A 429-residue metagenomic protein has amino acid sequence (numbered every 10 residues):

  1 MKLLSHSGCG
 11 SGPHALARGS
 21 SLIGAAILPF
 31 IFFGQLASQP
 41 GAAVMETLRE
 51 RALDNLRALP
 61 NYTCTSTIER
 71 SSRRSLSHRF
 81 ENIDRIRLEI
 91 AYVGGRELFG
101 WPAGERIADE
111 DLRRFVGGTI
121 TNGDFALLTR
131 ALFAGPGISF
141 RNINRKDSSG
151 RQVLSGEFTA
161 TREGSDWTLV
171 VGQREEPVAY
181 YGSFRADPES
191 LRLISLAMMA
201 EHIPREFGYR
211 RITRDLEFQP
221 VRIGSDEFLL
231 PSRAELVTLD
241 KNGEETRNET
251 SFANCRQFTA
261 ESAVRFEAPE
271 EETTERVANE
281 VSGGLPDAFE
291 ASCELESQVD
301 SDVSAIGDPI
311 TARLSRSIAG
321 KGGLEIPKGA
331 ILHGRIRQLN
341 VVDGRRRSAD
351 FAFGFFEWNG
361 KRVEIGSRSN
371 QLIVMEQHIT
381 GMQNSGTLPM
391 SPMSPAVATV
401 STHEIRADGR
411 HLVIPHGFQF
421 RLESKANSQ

Functional and structural regions predicted by a protein language model:
M1, E270-R276, V413, R421-L422: C-terminal intrinsically disordered extensions
M1-R18: N-terminal secretory signal peptides that target proteins for export/translocation
S21-G34: Bacterial N-terminal signal peptides
L36-Y180, P188-I194, M199-G284: Structured extracytoplasmic
I83-E89, Y181-S183, T213-E217, R247-S251 (+5 more regions): Well-ordered beta-strand positions in beta-sheet-rich domains
G182-A186, P231-A234, T250, A312 (+2 more regions): Long, contiguous hydrophobic alpha-helical segments, chiefly transmembrane helices and signal peptides
I194-L196, V281-Q429: Contiguous beta-sheet cores, especially beta-hairpins with glycine/small-residue-rich turns and Gly-(small hydrophobic)
